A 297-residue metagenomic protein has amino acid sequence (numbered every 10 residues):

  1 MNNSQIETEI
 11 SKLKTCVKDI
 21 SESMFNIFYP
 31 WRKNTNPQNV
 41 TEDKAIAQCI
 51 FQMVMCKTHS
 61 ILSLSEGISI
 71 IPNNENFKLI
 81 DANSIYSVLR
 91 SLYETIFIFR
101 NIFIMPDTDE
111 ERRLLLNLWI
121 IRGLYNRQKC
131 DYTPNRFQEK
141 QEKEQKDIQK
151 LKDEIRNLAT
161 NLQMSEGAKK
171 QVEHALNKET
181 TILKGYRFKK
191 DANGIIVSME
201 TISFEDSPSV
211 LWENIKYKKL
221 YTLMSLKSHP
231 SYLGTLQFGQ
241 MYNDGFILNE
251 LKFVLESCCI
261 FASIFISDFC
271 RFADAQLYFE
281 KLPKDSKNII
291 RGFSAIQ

Functional and structural regions predicted by a protein language model:
M1-Q52, S60, L124-C259, I266-Q297: Secondary-shell segments that build the walls of catalytic and ion/ligand-binding clefts
T41-M105: Long, hydrophobic/aromatic-enriched structural stretches that serve as scaffold segments
S69, M105-R112, G234-M241: Short acidic alpha-helical/loop segments enriched in Asp/Glu that coordinate divalent cations
K78-E139: Long, hydrophobic, well-ordered secondary-structure blocks that form the structural core and pocket-lining surfaces
